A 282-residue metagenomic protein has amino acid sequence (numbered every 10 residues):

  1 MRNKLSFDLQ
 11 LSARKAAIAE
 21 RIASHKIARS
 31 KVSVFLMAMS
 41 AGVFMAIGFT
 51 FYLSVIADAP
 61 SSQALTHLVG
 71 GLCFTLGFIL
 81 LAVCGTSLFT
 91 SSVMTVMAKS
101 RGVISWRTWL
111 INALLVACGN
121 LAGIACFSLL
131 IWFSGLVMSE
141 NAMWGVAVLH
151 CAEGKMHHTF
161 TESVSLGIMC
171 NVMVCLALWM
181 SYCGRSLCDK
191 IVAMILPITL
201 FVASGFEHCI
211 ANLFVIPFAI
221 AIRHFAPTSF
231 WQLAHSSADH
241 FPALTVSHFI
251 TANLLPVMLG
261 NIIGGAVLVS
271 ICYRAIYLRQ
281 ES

Functional and structural regions predicted by a protein language model:
M1-S282: Alpha-helical transmembrane segments and their helix-helix packing motifs
